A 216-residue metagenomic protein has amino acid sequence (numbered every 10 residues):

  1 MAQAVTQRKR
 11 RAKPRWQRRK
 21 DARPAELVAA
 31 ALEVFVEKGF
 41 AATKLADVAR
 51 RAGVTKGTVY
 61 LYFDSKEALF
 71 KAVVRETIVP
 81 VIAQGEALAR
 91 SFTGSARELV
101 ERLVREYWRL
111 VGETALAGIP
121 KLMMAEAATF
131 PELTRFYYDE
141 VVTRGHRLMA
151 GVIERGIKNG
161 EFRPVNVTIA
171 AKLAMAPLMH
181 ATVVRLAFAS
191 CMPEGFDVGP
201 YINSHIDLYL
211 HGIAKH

Functional and structural regions predicted by a protein language model:
M1-K38, A42-V54, L61-A68: Basic, helix-initiating cap at the start of DNA-binding domains
M1-P14, E98, R102, E106 (+5 more regions): C-terminal peripheral helix-coil segments that are non-catalytic and often amphipathic
A22, E26-E33, E37, R51 (+5 more regions): Alpha-helical structural segments
E37-A41, F92, N159: Short coil/turn segments at alpha/beta junctions that flank glycine-rich nucleotide-binding fingerprints
D47, G94-L99, N166, D197: A conserved beta-strand->loop->alpha-helix hinge within the catalytic CA
V111-D139, V183-F188: Amphipathic alpha-helical segments used for helix-helix packing
R163, V167-A171: Membrane-interface starts of transmembrane alpha-helices
